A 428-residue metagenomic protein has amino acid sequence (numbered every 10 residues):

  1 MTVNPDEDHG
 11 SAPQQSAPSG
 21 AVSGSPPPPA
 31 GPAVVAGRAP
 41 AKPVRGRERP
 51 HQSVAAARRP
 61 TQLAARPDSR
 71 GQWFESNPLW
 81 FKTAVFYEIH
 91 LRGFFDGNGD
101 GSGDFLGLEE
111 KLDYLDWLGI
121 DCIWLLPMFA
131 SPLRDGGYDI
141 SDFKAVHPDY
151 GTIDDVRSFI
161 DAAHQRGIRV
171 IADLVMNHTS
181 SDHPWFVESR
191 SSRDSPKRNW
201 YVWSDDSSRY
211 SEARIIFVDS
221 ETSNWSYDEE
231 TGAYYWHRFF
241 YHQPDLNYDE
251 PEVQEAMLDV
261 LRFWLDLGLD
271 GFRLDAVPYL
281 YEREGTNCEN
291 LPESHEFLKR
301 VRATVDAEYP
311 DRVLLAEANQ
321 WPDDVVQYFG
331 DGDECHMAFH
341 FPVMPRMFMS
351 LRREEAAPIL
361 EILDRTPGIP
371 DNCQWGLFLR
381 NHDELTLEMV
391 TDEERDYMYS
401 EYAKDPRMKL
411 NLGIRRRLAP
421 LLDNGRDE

Functional and structural regions predicted by a protein language model:
T2-H9, Q14-S19, S23-R38, K42-E428: Active-site and adjacent substrate-binding regions of carbohydrate-active enzymes
